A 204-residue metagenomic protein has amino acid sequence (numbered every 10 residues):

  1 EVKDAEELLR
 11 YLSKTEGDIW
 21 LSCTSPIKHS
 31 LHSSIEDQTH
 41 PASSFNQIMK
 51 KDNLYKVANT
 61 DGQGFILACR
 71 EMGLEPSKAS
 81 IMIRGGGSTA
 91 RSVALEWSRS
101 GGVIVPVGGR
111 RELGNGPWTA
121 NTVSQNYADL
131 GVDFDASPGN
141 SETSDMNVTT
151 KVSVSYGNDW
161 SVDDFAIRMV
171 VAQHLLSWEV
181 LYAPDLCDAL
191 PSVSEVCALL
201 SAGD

Functional and structural regions predicted by a protein language model:
E1-M72, N158: Phosphate/diphosphate ligand-binding glycine-rich loop within oxidoreductases
E1-R10, G108-Y127: A short, well-structured beta->alpha microelement
E1-V2, C23-P26, G86-G87, V107-R110 (+2 more regions): Structural motif
I19-T24, S80-M82, V152: Short glycine-rich phosphate-binding loop at a beta-alpha junction
K50-K51, G102, M146-K151: A short helix->loop->beta-strand "cap" motif at the edges of active sites that frequently abuts
N59-G62, C69-L74, K78-G102, P106-R110: Glycine-rich adenosine-cofactor-binding loop
G116-V171: Rossmann-like adenosine-cofactor binding region
K151-D204: Adenosine-phosphate binding glycine-rich loop
